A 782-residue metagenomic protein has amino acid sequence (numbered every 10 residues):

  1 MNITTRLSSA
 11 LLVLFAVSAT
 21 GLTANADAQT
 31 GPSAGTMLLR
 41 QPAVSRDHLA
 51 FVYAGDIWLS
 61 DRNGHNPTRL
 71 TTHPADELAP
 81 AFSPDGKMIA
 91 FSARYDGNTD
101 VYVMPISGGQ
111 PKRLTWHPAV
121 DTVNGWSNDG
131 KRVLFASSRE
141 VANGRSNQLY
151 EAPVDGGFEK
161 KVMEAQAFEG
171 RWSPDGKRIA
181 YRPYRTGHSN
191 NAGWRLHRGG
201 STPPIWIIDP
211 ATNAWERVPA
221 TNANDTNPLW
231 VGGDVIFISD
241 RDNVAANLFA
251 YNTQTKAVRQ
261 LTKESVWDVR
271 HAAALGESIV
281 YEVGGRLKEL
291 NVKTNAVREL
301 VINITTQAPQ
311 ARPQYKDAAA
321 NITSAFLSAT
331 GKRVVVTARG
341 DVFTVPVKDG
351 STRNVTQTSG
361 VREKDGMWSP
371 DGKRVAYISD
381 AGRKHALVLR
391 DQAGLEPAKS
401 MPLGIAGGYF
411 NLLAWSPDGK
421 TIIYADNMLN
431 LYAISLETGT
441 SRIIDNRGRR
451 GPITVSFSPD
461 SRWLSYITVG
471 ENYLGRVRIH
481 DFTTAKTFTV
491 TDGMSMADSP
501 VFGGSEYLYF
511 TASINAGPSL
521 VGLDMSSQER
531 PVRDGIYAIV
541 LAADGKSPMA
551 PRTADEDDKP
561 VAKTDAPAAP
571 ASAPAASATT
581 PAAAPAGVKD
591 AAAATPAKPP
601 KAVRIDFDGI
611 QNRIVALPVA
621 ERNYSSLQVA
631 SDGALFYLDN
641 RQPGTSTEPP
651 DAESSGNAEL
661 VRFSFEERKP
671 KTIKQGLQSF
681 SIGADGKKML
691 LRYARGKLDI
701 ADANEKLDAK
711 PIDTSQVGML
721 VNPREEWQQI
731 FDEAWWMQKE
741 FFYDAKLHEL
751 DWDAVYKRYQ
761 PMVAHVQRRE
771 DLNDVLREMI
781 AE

Functional and structural regions predicted by a protein language model:
Q29-G31, D47, W58-R62, W194 (+5 more regions): Blade/loop signatures of beta-propeller domains
Q29-L39, H65-P67, T306-I322, S400 (+1 more regions): A short helix->beta-strand "capping" segment at the edge of beta-propeller domains
G31-R62, N321-G340, P618-G633, Y637-G644: Beta-strand-rich domains and repeat architectures in extracellular enzymes and scaffolds, especially beta-propellers
A43, A81, G125, R171 (+10 more regions): Conserved beta-strand position repeated across blades of beta-propeller domains
R46-D47, D85-K87, D129-K131, D175-K177 (+9 more regions): Short coil/turn segments that connect the beta-strands within blades of beta-propeller domains
V52-W58, H73-E77, A90-Y102, Q110-T122 (+30 more regions): A flexible loop/linker signature enriched in serine peptidases of the S9 family
R259-A273, F488-P500, S625, K669-F680: Conserved blade-ending motifs and adjacent loop-strand segments that build the rim/top face of beta-propeller domains
S572, T580, A602, Q611 (+3 more regions): Intrinsically disordered, Ser/Thr/Pro/Gly-rich linkers and terminal tails that flank and connect PDZ domains
